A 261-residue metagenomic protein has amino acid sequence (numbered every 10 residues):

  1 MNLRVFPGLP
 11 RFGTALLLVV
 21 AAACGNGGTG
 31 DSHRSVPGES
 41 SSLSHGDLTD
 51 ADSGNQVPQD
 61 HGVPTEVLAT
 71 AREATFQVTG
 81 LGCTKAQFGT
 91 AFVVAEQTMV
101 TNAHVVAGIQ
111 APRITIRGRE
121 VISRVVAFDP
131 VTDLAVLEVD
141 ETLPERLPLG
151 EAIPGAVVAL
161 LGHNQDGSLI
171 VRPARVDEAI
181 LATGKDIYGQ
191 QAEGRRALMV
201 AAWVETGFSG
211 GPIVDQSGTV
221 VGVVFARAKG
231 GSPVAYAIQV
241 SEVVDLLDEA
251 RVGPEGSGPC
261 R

Functional and structural regions predicted by a protein language model:
N2-G13: Bacterial N-terminal signal peptides that target proteins for export
T14-L18: Hydrophobic helical h-region of N-terminal Sec-dependent signal peptides in bacterial secretory/periplasmic proteins
V20-A23: C-terminal motif of bacterial Sec signal peptides marking the signal peptidase cleavage site
G25-V93, M99, A103, A111 (+3 more regions): N-terminal activation segment of mature serine protease catalytic domains
V67-L68, V126-A127, G150, G189-Q190: Short secondary-structure boundary/capping segments
A71-Q77, L81, A135-E145, I170-C260: Active-site region of chymotrypsin-like
G82-F88, A95-I170, G253-G258: Conserved active-site neighborhood of the chymotrypsin/trypsin-like protease fold
V94-A95, Q216: A cytosolic small-molecule/anion-sensing beta-strand core signal
